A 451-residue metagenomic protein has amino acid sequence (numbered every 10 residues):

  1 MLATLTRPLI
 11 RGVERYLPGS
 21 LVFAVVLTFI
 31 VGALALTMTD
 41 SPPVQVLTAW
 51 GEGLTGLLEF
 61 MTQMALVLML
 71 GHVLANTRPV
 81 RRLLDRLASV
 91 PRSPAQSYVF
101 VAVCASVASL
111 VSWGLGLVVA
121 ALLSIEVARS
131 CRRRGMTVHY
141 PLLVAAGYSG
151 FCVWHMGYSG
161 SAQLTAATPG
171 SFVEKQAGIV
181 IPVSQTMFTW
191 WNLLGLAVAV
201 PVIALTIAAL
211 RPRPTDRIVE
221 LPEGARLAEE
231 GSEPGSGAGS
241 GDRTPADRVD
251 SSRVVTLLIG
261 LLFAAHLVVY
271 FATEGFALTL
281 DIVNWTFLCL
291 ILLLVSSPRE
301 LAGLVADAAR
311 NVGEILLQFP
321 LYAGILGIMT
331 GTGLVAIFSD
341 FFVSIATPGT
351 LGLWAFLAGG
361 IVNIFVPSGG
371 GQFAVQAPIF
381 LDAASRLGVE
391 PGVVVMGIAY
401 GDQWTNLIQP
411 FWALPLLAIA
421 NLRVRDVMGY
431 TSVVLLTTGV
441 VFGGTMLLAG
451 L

Functional and structural regions predicted by a protein language model:
M1-M69, F188-P201, L205-Q318, G443-L451: Hydrophobic transmembrane alpha-helices of multi-pass small-molecule transporters
L5-L9, P42-W50, A75-P91, E126-T137 (+3 more regions): Flexible loop linkers connecting adjacent transmembrane helices in multi-pass alpha-helical membrane transporters
L17-G19, T55-M61, S89-F100, R133-L142 (+4 more regions): Membrane-interfacial loop-to-helix junctions in multi-pass transporters
D40-E52, E174-V183, F271-A277, T332-S344: Membrane-interface helix termini and inter-helical loops of multi-pass transporters
T55-P169, F365: Early transmembrane hairpin of solute transport permeases
V90-L123, L317-T332, V343-D382, R386-L387: Hydrophobic alpha-helical transmembrane segments of multi-pass integral membrane proteins, predominantly secondary
A95-S109, R134-Y158, G178-V180, S184 (+2 more regions): Alpha-helical transmembrane segments of multi-pass membrane proteins
S124-I218, A413-T445: Membrane-core helix-loop-helix motifs of multi-pass transport proteins
